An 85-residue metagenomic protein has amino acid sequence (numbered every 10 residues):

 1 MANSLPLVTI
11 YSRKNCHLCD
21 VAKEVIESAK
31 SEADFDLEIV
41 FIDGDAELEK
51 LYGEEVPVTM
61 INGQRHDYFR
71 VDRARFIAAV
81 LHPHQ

Functional and structural regions predicted by a protein language model:
A2-S28: Local sequence-structure signature of Cys/Sec-based thiol-disulfide redox active-site neighborhoods
K30-D34: Short helix-capping segments at alpha-helix termini
F35-A46: Thiol-based oxidoreductase modules, predominantly thioredoxin-like and allied folds used for disulfide exchange
G44-V58: Short Fe-S-cluster ligation motifs
P57-R65: A short, hydrophobic beta-strand/beta-hairpin element that forms part of a small beta-sheet core
R70-D72: N-terminal, polar/charged subdomain of small-to-medium soluble alpha/beta proteins
F76-H84: Thiol-/selenol-based redox modules, centered on thioredoxin-like and closely related oxidoreductase domains
